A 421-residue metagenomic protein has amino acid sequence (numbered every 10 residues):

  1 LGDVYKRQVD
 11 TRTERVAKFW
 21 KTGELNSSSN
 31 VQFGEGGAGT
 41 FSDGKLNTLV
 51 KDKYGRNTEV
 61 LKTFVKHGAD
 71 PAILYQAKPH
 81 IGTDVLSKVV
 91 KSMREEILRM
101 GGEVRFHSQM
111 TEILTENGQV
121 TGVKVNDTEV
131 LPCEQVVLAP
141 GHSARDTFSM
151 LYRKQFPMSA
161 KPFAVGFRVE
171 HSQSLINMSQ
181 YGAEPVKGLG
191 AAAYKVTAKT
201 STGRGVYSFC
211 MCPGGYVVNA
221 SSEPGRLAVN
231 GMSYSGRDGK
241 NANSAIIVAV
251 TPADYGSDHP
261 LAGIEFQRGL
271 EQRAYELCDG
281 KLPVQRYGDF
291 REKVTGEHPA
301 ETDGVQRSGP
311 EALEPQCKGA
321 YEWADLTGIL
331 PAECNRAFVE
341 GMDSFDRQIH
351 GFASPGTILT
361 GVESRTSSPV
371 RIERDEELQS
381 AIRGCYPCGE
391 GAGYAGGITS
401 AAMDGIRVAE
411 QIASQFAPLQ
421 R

Functional and structural regions predicted by a protein language model:
L1-K45, L49-R421: Residues forming the flavin
